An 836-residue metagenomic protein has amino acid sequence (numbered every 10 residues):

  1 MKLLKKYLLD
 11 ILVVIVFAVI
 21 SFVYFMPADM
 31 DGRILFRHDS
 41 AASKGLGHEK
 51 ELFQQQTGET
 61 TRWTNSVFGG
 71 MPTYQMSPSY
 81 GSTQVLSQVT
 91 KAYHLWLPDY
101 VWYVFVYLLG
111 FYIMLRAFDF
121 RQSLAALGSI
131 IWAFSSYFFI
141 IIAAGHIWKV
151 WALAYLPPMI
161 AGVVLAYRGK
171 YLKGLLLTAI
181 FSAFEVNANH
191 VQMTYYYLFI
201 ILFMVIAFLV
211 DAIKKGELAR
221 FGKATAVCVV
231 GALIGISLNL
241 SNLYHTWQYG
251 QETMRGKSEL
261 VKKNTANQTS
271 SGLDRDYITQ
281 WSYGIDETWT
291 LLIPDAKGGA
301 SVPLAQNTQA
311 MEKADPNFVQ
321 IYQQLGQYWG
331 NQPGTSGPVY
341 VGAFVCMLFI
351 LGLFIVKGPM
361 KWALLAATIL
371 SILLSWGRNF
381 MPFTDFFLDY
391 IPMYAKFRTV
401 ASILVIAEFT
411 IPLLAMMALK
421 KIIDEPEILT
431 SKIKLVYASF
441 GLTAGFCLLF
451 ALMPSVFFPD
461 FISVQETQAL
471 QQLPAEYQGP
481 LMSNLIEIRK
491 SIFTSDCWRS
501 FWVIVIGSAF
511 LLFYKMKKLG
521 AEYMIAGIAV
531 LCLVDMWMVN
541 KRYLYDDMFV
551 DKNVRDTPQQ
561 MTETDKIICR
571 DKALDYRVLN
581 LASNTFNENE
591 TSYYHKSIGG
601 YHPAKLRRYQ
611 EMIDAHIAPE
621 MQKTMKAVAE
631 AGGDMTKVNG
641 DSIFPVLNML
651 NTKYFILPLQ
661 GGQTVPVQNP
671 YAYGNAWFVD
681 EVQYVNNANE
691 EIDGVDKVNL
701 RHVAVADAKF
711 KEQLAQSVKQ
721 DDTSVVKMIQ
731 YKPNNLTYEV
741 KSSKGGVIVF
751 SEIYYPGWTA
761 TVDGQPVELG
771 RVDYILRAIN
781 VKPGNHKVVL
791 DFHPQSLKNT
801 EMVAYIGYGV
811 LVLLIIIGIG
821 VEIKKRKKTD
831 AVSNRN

Functional and structural regions predicted by a protein language model:
D10-L46, G231-H245, L370-L374, F446-L452 (+1 more regions): Transmembrane signal-anchor helices characteristic of membrane glycosylation enzymes that use polyprenol
A18-M114, I130-L153, N267-V341, L374-T384 (+2 more regions): Membrane-interface coil-to-helix junctions
Q54, E59, N65-P72, S79 (+7 more regions): Extracytoplasmic/lumenal acceptor-recognition loop(s) of multi-pass membrane glycoenzymes
L97-F111, G337-G352, A407-M416, R499-G507: Hydrophobic alpha-helical transmembrane segments
L115-F134, L172-L175: Transmembrane-helix signature of polytopic, membrane-embedded enzymes that assemble or transfer cell-envelope glycans
S129, G145-A154, A166-A183, V191-M193 (+3 more regions): Contiguous transmembrane helix-bundle modules in multi-pass membrane proteins
K223-Y283: Polar, glycine-rich mid-to-C-terminal structural blocks that act as macromolecule-binding/assembly scaffolds
M347, K653, G662, H702-N836: Active-site-proximal, structured, solvent-exposed surfaces of multi-pass membrane proteins that position macromolecular
